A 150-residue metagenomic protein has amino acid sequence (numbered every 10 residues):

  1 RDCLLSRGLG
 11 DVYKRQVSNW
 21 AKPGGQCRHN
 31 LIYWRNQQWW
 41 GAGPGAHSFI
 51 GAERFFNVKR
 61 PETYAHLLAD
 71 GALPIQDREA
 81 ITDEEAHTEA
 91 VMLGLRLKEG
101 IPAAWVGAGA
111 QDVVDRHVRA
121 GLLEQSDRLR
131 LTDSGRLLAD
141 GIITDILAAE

Functional and structural regions predicted by a protein language model:
D2-Y13: Single conserved hydrophobic/aromatic residue that forms the stacking wall/gate of nucleotide- or nucleobase-binding
R15-N19: Conserved S-adenosyl-L-methionine
W20, R128-L129: Short, Lys/Arg-rich nucleic-acid/phosphate-binding segment
W20-N36: Short, electropositive alpha-helical surface patch
K22, H47, R136: Short, glycine-/Ser/Thr-/acidic-enriched flexible segments
L31-W34, Q38-V118, R128: Hydrophobic, secondary-structure "cap" segments at the distal end of domains
R136-E150: Short, amphipathic alpha-helical interaction segments positioned at domain boundaries
